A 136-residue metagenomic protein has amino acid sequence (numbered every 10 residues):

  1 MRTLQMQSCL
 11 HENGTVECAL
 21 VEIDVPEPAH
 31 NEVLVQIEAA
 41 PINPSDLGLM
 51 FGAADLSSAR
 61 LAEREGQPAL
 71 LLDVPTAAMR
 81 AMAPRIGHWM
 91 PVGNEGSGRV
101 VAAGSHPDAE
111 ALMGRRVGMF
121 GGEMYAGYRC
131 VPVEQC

Functional and structural regions predicted by a protein language model:
M1-T3: Extreme N-terminal starter segment of soluble prokaryotic enzymes
Q7-N13, A40-I42: Short polar catalytic/cofactor-binding loops
T15-D24, N94: Short glycine/threonine/proline-enriched tight-turn/helix- or strand-capping micro-motif at secondary-structure
P26-P41, A54-G121: Glycine-rich beta-strand-centered segment in the early N-terminal region that forms part of a ligand/cofactor-binding
S45-M50: Cytochrome P450 core scaffold surrounding the K-helix E-X-X-R motif and the conserved "meander" helix-loop region
G98-V100, R129, Q135: Generic structural motif
G121-V133: A structural motif shared across PLP-dependent enzymes of the aminotransferase-like
